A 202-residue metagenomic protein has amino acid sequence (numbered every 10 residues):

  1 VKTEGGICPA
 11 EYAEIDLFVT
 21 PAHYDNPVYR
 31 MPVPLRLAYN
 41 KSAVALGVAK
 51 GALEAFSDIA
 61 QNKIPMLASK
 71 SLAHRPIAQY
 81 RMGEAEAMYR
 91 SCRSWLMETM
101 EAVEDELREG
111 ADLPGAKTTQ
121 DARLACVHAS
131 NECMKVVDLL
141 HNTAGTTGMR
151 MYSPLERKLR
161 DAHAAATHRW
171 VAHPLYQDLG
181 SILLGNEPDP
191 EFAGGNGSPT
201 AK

Functional and structural regions predicted by a protein language model:
V1-Y89: Glycine-rich beta->alpha junctions and the first turn(s) of the following alpha-helix
S42, M82-A85, G115-T118, A122 (+1 more regions): Hydrophobic packing residues in well-ordered alpha-helices of helical domains and bundles
G47, G83-R90, R123, V127-M134 (+1 more regions): Generic structural signal for well-ordered, non-transmembrane alpha-helical segments in soluble/cytosolic regions
A49-F56, T99, V137, G180: Buried hydrophobic packing segments
D58-A60, C92-E98, M134-K135: Extended, amphipathic, non-transmembrane alpha-helical segments
A85, R93, E132-L140, A166-H173: Amphipathic alpha-helical coiled-coil segments
S91-H128, H141-M149: C-terminal helix-coil-helix/basic helical segment that borders enzyme active sites and/or dimer interfaces and provides
A144-K202: Glycine-rich phosphate/cofactor-binding loops in nucleotide/flavin-utilizing enzymes
